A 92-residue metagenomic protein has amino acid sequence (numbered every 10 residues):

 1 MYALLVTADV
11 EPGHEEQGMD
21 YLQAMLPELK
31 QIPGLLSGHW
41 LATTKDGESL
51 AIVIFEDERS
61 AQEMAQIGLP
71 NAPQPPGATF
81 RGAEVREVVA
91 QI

Functional and structural regions predicted by a protein language model:
M1-S49, E56-I67, G77-I92: Short S/T/G/P-rich N-terminal loop/turn motif that feeds into the first structured element of a domain
